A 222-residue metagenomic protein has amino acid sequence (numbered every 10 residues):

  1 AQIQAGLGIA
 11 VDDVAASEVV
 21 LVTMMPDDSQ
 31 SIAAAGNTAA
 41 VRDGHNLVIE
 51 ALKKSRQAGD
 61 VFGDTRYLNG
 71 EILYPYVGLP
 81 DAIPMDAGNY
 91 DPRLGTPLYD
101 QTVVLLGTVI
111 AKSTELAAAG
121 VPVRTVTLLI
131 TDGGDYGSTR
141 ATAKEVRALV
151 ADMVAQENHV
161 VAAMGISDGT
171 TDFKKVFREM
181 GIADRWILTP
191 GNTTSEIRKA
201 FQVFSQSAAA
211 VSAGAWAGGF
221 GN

Functional and structural regions predicted by a protein language model:
A1-N222: Acidic, low-complexity intrinsically disordered regions
